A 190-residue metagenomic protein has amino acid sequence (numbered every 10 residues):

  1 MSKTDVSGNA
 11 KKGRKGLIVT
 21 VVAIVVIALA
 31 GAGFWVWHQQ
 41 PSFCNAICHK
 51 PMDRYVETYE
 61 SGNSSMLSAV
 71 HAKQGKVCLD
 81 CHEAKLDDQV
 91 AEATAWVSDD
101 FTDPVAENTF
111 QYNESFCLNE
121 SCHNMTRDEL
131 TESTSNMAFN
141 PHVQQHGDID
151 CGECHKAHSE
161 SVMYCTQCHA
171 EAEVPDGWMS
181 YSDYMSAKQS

Functional and structural regions predicted by a protein language model:
S2-S190: Short sequence/structural segments immediately N-terminal
